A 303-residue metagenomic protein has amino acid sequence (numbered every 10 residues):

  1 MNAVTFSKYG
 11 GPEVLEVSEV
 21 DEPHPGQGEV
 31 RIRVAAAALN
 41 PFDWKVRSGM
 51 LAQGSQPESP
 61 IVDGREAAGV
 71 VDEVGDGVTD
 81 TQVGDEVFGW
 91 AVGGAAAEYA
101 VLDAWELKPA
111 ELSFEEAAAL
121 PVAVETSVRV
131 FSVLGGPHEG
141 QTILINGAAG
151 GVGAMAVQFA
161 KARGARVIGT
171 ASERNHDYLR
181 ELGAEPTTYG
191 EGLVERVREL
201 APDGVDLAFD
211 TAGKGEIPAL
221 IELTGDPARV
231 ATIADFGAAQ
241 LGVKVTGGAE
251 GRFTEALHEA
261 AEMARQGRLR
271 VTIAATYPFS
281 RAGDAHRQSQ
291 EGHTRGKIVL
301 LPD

Functional and structural regions predicted by a protein language model:
G11-V14, E19-A68: N-terminal glycine-rich beta->alpha transition that marks the start or flank of a dinucleotide-binding site
A68-A91: A glycine-/small-residue-rich N-terminal strand-loop-strand element that serves as the cofactor-binding glycine loop
L120-G190: Mid-domain Rossmann-like dinucleotide-binding core that forms the NAD(H)/NADP(H) cofactor-binding site
R180, T211-T272, F279, T294 (+1 more regions): Glycine-rich phosphate-binding loop and adjacent beta-alpha segment of Rossmann(oid) nucleotide-cofactor-binding
L193-D203: Short amphipathic alpha-helix with an adjacent loop that forms part of the alpha/beta core around
